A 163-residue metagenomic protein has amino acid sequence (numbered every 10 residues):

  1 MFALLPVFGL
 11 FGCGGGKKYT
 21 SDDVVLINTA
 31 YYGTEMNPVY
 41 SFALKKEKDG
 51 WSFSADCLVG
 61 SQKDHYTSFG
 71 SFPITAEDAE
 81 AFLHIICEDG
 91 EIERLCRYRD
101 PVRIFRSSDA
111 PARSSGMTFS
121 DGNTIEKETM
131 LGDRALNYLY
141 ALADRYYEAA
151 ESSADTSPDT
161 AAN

Functional and structural regions predicted by a protein language model:
M1-F11: Sec-dependent bacterial lipoprotein signal peptides
C13-T34, I85, C96-N163: Short, well-ordered, aromatic-rich surface patches in folded extracellular/luminal domains
G14-L58, Q62-K63, P73: N-terminal export/targeting and maturation segments
S41-K45, D64-A76, N123-D133: Short amphipathic beta-strand/extended segments with alternating polar/hydrophobic composition
D56-R94: A short-motif feature that recognizes glycine-rich, charge-decorated loops that bind or process nucleotide phosphates
